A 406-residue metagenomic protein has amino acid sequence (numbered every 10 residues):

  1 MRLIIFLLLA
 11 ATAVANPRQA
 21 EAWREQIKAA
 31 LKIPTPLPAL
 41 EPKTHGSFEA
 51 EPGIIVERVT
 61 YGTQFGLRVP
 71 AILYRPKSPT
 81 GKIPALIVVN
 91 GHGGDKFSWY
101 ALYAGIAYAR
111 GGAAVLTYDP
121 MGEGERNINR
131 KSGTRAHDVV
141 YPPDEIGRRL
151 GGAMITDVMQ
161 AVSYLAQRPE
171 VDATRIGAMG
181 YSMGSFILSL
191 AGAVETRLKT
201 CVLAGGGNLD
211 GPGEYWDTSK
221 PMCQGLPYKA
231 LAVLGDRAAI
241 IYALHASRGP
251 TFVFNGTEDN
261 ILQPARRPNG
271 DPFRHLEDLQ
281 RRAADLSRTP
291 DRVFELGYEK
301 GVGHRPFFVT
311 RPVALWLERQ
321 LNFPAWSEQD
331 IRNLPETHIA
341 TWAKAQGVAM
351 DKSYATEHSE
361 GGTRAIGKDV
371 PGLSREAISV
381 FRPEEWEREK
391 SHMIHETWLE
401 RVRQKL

Functional and structural regions predicted by a protein language model:
L3-T12: Sec-dependent N-terminal signal peptides
N16-E57, G62-R68, G249, T257 (+1 more regions): Alpha/beta-hydrolase-fold serine-hydrolase catalytic core, especially in secreted/extracellular enzymes
E49, Q64, A71-G81: Short beta-strand-to-loop junctions in surface cap/lid or active-site-entrance loops
G81-K82, I87-T156, G213-Y215: Cap/lid segment of the alpha/beta-hydrolase catalytic domain
K82-A85, G111-A114, A173-R175, T196-T200 (+2 more regions): Loop/turn elements at helix/coil->beta-strand transitions in domains of secreted/extracellular proteins
D119, M179, A204-G205, F254 (+1 more regions): Alpha/beta-hydrolase-fold catalytic nucleophile elbow
Q160-G235: Primarily recognizes the serine-hydrolase "nucleophile elbow" in alpha/beta-hydrolase and SGNH/GDSL folds
G211-E277: The feature captures the conserved acid-bearing segment of alpha/beta-hydrolase catalytic domains
